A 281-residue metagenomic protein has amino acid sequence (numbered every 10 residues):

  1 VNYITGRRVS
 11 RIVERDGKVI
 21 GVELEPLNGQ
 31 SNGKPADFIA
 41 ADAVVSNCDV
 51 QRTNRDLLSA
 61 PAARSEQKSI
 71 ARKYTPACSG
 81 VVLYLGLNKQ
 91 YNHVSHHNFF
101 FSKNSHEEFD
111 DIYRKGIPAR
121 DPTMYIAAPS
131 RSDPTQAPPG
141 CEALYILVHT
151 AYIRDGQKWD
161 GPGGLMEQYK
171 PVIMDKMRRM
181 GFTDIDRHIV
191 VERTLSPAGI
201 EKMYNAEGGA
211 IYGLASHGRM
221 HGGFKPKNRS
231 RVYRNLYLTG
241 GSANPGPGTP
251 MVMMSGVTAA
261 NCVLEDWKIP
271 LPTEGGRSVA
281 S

Functional and structural regions predicted by a protein language model:
N2-I4, V190: General small-molecule cofactor/ligand-binding pocket signal
R7-P138: Mid-domain catalytic core of redox enzymes that form a hydrophobic substrate pocket/lid adjacent to a catalytic redox
E14, L264-S281: Active-site-proximal substrate-binding core of FAD-dependent oxidoreductases
V45, L85, I146, M177 (+3 more regions): Hydrophobic, well-ordered secondary-structure elements that form the walls of internal hydrophobic environments
G80, Y152-P162, L238-N244: Glycine- and acidic
N88-A198: C-terminal segments that line or cap access tunnels to active or ligand-binding sites in enzymes and enzyme-associated
A119-A127, T183-P245: A glycine-rich dinucleotide-binding beta-alpha-beta segment and adjacent secondary-structure elements that constitute
G241-L264: A conserved FAD-binding loop/helix module that cradles the flavin
